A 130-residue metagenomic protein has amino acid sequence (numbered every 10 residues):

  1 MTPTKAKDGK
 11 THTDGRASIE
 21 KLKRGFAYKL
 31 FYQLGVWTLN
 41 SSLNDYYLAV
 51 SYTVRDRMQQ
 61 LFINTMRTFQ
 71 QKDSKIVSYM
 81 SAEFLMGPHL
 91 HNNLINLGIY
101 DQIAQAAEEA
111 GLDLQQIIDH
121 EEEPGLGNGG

Functional and structural regions predicted by a protein language model:
M1-G130: A conserved ligand/cofactor-binding region detector
